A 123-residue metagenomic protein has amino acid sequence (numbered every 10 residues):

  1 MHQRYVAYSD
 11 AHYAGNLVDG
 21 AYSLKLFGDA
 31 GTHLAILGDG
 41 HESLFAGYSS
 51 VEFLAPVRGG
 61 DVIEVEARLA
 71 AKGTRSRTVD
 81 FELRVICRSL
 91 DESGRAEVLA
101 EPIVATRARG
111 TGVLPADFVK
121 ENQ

Functional and structural regions predicted by a protein language model:
M1-L44, P102-Q123: Hot-dog-fold acyl-thioester-processing enzymes
G31-A70, S76, D91, I103: Hydrophobic beta-strand-centered segment that forms part of the acyl-chain substrate-binding groove
R58-G59, R68-Q123: HotDog/MaoC-like acyl-thioester-processing domains
